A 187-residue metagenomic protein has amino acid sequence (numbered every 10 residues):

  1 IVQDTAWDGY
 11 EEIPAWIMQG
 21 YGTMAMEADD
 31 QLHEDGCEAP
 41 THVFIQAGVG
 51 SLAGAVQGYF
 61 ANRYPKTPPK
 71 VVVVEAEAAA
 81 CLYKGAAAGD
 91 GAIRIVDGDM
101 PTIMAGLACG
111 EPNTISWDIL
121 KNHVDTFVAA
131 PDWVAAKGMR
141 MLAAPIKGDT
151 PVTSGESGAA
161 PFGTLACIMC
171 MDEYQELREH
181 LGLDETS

Functional and structural regions predicted by a protein language model:
W7-N122, R178-S187: Glycine-rich phosphate/pyrophosphate-binding loop at beta-loop-alpha junctions
P112-D184: Active-site-adjacent helical/loop segments in soluble small-molecule enzymes
